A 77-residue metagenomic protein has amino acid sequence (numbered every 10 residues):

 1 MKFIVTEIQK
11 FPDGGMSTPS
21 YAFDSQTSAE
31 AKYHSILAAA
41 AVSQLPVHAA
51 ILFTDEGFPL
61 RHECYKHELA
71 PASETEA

Functional and structural regions predicted by a protein language model:
M1-P19, P46: Short aromatic-glycine-(Arg/Gly/Cys) micro-motifs in beta-strand/loop hairpins
T6, D24, F53-T54: A structural detector for beta-sheet-dominated domains
K10-P12, S28, G57-P59: Generic "edge-of-domain/loop-turn" microfeature
D13, F23-H48: A short, charged, amphipathic alpha-helix used as a generic interaction element across diverse proteins
G15, A31, L60-H62: Short acidic, gly/pro-rich beta-turn/loop elements at beta-sheet edges and active-site/ligand-binding grooves
P19-A22, H62: Residue-level detector of high-confidence beta-strand sites
A38-A77: Short, mixed-charge low-complexity intrinsically disordered segments
